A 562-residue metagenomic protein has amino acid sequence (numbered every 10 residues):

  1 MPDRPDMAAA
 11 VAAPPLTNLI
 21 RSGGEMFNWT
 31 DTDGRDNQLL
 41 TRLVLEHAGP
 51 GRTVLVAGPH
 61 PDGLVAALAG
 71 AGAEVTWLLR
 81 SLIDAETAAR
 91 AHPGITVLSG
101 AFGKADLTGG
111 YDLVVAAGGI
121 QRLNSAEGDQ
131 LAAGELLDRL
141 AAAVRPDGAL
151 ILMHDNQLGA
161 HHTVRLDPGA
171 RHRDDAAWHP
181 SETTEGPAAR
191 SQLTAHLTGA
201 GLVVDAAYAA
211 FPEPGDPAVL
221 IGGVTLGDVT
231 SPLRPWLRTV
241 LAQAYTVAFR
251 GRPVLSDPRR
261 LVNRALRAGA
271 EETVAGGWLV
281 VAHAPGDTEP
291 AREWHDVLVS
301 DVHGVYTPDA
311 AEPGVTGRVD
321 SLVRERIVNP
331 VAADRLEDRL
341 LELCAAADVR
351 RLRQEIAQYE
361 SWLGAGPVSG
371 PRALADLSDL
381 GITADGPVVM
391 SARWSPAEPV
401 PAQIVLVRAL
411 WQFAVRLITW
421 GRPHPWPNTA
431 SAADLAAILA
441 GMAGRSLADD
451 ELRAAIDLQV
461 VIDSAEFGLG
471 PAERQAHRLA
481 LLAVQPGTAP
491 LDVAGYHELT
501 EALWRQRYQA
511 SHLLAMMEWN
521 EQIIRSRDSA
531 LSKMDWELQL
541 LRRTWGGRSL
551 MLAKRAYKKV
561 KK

Functional and structural regions predicted by a protein language model:
S22-E25, T30-T53: Conserved alpha-helix/loop element of class I SAM-dependent methyltransferases that forms part of the SAM/SAH-binding
H60-G72: Conserved SAM-binding loop of SAM-dependent methyltransferases across substrates and taxa, primarily the Class I
G128-A149: A short glycine-rich, Lys/Arg-flanked "PGG" loop and its adjoining helix->strand segment in the class I
L152-R173: Conserved class I S-adenosyl-L-methionine
G169, D175-E182, P367-P425: Catalytic activation segment of kinase domains across protein kinase-like and atypical kinase folds
E182-A209: Short alpha-helix
L220-R324: C-terminal lobe and adjacent flexible extensions of AdoMet/dcAdoMet transferase-like proteins
A465-K562: Boundary detector for helix-to-coil junctions that initiate low-complexity/charged tails
